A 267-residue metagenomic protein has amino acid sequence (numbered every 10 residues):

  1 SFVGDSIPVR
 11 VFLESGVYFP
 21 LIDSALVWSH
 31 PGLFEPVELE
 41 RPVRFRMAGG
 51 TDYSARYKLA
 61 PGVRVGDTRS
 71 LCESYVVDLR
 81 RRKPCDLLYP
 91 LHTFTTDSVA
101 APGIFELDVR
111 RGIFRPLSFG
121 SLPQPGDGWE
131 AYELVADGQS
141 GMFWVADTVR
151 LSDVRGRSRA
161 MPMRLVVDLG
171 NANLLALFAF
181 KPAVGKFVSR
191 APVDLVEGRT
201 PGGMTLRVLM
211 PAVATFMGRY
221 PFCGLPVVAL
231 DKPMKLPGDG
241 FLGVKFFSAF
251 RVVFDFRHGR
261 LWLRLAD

Functional and structural regions predicted by a protein language model:
S1-D267: Pepsin/retropepsin-fold aspartyl endopeptidases
